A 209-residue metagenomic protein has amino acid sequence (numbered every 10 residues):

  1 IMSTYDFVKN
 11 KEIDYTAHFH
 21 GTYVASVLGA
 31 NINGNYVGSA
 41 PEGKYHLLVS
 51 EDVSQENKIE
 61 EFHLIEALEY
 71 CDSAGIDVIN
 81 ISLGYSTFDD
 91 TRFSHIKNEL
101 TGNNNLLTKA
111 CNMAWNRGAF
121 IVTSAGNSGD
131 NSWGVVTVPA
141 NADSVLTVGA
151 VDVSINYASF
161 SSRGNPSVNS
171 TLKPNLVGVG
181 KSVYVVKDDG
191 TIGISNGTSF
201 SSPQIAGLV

Functional and structural regions predicted by a protein language model:
I1, Y5, A140-V209: Extracellular S/T/G-rich loop segment that most often corresponds to the catalytic His/Ser-adjacent loop
I1-S3, K11-E60, A74-D77, F88-D90 (+3 more regions): Subtilisin-like serine protease catalytic core
F7-K11, I32-G34, E51-Q55, Y85-F88 (+5 more regions): Solvent-exposed loop/turn segments at secondary-structure junctions within structured extracellular/periplasmic domains
E12-T22, N103, G193-I205: Gly/Ser-rich catalytic serine loop of serine hydrolases
L64, S132-V136, S159-S162: Short beta-alpha junctions and helix-cap segments that line functional grooves
L68-T101, S124: Short acidic, glycine-rich surface-loop motifs adjacent to enzyme active sites
E99-G118: Catalytic-core regions built around general acid/base machinery
N127-A142: Glycine-rich, charge-decorated loop segments at or immediately adjacent to ligand/cofactor-binding or catalytic sites
